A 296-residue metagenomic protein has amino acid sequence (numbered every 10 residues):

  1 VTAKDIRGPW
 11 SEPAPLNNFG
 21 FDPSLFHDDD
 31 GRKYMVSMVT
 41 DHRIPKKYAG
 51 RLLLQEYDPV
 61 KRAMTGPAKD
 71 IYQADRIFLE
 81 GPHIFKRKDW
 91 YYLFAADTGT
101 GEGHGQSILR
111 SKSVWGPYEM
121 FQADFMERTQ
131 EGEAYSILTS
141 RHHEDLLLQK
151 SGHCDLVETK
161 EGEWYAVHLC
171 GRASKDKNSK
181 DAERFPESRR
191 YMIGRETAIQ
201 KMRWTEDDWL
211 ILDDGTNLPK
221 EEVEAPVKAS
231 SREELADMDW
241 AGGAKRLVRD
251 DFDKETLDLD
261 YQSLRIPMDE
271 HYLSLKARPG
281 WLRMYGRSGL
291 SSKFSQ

Functional and structural regions predicted by a protein language model:
V1-Q296: Carbohydrate-active catalytic/glycan-binding domains of CAZyme proteins, especially the secreted or lumenal ectodomains
